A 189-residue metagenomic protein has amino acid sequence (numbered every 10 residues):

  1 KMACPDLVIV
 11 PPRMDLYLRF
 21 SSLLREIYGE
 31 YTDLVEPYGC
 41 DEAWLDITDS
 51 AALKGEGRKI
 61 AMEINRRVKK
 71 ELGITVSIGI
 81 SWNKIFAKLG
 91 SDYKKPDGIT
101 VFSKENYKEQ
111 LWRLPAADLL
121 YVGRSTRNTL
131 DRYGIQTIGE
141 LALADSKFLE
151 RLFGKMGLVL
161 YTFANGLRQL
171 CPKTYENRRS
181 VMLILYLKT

Functional and structural regions predicted by a protein language model:
K1-C40, W44, A51, A164: Residues that scaffold, gate, or flank divalent-cation-dependent active/transport sites
P5, T126-T189: DNA-contacting surface of Y-family translesion DNA polymerases
P11-M14, D49-E56, D97-G98, R113-D118 (+1 more regions): Flexible, glycine/proline-enriched loop segments at strand-loop-helix junctions that form or flank small-ligand binding
L23, I27-Y31, E63-L72, T129 (+2 more regions): Generic non-transmembrane alpha-helical segments
G39, I47, I80-K84: A general secondary-structure junction signal
G55-A117: Long, highly charged, low-complexity intrinsically disordered interaction regions that mediate electrostatic DNA/RNA
